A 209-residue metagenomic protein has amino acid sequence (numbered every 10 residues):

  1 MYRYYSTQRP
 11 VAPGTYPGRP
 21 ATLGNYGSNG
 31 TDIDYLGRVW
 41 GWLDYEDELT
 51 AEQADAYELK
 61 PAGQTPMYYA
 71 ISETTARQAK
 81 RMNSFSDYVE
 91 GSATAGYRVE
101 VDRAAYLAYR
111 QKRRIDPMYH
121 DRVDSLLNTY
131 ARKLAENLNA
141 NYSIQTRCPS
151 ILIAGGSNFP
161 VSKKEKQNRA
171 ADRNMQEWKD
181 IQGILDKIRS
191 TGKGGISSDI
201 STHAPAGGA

Functional and structural regions predicted by a protein language model:
M1-R9: Short, intrinsically disordered N-terminal pre-domain segments
Q8-N25, G37-Y45, A51-A209: Long, charge-dense low-complexity segments
G30-L36: Detector for the mature cores of small, proteolytically processed and post-translationally modified peptide effectors
